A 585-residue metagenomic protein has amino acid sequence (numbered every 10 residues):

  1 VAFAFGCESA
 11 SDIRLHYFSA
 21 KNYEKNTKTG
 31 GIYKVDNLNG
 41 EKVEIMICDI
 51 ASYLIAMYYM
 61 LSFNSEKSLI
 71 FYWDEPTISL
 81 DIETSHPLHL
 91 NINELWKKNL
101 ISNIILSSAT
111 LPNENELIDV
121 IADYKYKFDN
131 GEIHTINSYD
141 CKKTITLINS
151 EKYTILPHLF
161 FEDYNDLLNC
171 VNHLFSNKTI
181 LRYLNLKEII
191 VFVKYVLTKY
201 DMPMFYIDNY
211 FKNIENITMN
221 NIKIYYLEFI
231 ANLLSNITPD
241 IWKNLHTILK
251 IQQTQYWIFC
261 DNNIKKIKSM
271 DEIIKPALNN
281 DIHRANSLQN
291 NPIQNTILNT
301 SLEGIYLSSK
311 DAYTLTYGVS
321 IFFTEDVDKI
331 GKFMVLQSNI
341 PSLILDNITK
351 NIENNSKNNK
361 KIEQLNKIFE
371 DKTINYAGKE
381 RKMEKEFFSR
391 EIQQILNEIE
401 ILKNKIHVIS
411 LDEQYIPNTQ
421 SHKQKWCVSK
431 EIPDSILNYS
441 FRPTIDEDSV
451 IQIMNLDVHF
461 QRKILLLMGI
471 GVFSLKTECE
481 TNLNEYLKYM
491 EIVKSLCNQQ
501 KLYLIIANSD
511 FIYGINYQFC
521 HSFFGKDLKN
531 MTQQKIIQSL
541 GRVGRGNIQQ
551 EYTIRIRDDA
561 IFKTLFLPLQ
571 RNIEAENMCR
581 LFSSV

Functional and structural regions predicted by a protein language model:
V1-C48, L54-I70, P76-I78, I82-P87 (+7 more regions): Conserved C-terminal RecA-like helicase domain
R14-K25, L147-F161, L569-I573: Short, surface-exposed amphipathic charged segments that create phosphate/polyanion-binding patches used for binding
A109-N115, E325, S509: Conserved H-loop
E114-N169: Interdomain hinge/linker at the junction between the two RecA-like core domains of SF2 helicases
I180-R182: A conserved mid-domain beta-alpha-beta active-site/ligand-binding segment of alpha/beta enzyme cores
S522: Hydrophobic beta-strand segment of the Class I
